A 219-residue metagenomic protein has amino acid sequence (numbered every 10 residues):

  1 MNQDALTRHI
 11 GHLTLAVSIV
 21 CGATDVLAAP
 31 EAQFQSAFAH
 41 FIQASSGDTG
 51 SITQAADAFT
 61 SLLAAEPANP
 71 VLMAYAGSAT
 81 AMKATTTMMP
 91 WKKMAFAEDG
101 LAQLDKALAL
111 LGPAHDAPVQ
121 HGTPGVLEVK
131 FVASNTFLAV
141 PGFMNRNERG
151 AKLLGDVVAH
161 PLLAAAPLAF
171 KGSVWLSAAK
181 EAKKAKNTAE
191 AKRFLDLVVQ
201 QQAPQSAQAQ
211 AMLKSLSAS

Functional and structural regions predicted by a protein language model:
G11-G22: Bacterial N-terminal signal peptides
V26-A64, Y75: N-terminal leader/linker segments that initiate helical-solenoid repeat arrays
S36, A76, K83, A133 (+4 more regions): Structural register within alpha-helical repeat arrays
I42-S46, M82-W91, T136-M144, K186: Short coil/turn linking the two alpha-helices of tandem helical-hairpin repeats
A44-T60, K93-P113, M144-D156: Helix-turn-helix repeat elements of alpha-solenoid scaffolds
S61-M73, D105-V126, A159-A169: Flexible helix-coil transition and linker loops at the boundaries of alpha-helical arrays
N69, A76, V126, K130-A133 (+2 more regions): Residues that mark the junctions of alpha-helical repeat units in TPR/alpha-solenoid scaffolds
A169-S219: Terminal, low-structured helical/coil segments at or just beyond the last alpha-helical repeat
